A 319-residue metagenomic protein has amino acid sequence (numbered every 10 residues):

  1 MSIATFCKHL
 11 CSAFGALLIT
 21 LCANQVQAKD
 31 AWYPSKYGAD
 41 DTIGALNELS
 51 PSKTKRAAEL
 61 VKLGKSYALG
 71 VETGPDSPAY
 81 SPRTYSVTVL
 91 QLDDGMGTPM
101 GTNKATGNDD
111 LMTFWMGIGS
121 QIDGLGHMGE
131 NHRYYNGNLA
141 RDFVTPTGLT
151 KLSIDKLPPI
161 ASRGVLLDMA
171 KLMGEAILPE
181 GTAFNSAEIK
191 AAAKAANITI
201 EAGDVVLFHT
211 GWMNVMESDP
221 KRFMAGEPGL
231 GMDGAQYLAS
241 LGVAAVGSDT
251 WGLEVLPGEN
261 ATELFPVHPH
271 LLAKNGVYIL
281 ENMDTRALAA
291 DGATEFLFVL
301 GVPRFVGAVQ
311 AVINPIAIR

Functional and structural regions predicted by a protein language model:
M1-K8: N-terminal secretory signal peptides that target proteins for export/translocation
C11-C22: Bacterial N-terminal signal peptides
C22-A28: Sec/Tat signal peptide C-region and signal peptidase I cleavage site
K29-R319: Active-/binding-site microenvironments in catalytic and ligand-binding cores
